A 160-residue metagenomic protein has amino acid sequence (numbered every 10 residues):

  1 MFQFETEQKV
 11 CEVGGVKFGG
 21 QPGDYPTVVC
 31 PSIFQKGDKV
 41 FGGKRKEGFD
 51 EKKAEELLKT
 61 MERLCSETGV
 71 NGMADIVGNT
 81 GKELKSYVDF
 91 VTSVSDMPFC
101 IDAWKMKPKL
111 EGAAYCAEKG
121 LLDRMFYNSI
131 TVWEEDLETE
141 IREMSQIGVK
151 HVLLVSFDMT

Functional and structural regions predicted by a protein language model:
M1-K59: N-terminal amphipathic alpha-helix/helix-capping segment at the start of soluble metabolic enzymes
D24-V29, V70-D75, D96-C100, L122-F126 (+1 more regions): Structural preference for beta-strand elements that scaffold enzyme active sites
P31-K46, C65-G72, T92, L154-F157: Gly-rich Lys/Arg/Thr-decorated short loops/hinges at beta-loop-alpha junctions or inter-strand turns that position
S32-K36, V77-G81, W104-M106, I130-W133 (+1 more regions): Active-site beta-loop-alpha junctions enriched in small/polar residues
G48-E56, N79-S86, K107, E135 (+1 more regions): Conserved active-site and cofactor/substrate-binding residues in soluble primary-metabolism enzymes
A54-C65, P108-K109, D136-V149: Structured alpha-helical segments in the cores of large, soluble enzyme domains
K59-R63, D75-G120: N-terminal active-site wall of soluble small-molecule enzyme domains
L122-R124, S129-T160: Conserved anion-binding
